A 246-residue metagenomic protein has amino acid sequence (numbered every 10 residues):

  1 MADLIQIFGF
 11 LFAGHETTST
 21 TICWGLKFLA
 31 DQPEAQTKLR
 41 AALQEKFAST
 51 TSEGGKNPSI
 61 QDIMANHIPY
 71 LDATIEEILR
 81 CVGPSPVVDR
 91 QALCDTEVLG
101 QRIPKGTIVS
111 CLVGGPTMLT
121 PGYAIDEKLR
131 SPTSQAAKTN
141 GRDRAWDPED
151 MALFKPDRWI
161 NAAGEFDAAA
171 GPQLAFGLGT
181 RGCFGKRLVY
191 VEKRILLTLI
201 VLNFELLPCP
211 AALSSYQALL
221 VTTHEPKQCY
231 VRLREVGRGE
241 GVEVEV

Functional and structural regions predicted by a protein language model:
M1, A163-A175: Active-site-adjacent bridging/hinge elements
M1-A42, I108-S110, K193: Central I-helix of cytochrome P450 enzymes
D31-P84, L99, P104-T107, T133: Cytochrome P450 I-helix active-site segment
P33-Q36, L178, K186-H224: Cytochrome P450 heme-binding "Cys pocket" and the immediately downstream C-terminal segment
I60-A65, T180-K186: Active-site rim elements
I78, I103-G106, F154, G179 (+2 more regions): Hydrophobic, well-ordered secondary-structure elements that form the walls of internal hydrophobic environments
C111-G164: Conserved cytochrome P450 K-helix/beta-meander segment immediately N-terminal to the heme-binding cysteine loop
P226-V246: C-terminal helix/juxtamembrane-tail motif
